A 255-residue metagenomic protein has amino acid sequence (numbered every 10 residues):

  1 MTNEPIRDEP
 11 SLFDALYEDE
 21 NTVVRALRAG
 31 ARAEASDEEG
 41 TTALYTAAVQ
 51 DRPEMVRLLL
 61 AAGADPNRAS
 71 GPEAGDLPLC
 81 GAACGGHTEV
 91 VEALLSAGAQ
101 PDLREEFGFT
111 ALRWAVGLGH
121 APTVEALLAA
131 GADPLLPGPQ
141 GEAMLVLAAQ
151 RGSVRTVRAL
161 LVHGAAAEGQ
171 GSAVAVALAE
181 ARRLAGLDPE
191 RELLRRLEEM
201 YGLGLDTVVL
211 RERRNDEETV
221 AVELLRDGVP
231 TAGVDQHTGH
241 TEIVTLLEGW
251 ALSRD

Functional and structural regions predicted by a protein language model:
T2-E39: N-terminal segments that cap or nucleate solenoid repeat domains
T2-E9, R158, V162-D255: Ankyrin-repeat-protein effector appendages
D14-D19, T46-R52, G81-H87, W114-H120 (+3 more regions): Ankyrin repeat A-helix N-terminal signature
T22, E54-M55, E89-V90, P122-T123 (+2 more regions): Conserved ankyrin/ankyrin-like repeat signature
R25-R32, R57-D65, E92-Q100, A126-D133 (+2 more regions): Ankyrin repeat domain, specifically the short helix-to-loop turn at the C-terminus of the second helix of each repeat
D37, S70-P72, E105, G138 (+1 more regions): Ankyrin repeat boundary/linker residues
D65-F109, W114: A generic tandem-repeat structural signature
